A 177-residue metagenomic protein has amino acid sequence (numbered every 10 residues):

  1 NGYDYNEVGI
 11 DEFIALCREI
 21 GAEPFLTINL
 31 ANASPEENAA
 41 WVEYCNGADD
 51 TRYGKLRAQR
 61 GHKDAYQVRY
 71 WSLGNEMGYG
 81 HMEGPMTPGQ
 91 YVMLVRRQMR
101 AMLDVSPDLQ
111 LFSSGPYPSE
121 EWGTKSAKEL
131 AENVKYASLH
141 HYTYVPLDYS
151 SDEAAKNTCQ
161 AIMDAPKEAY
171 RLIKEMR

Functional and structural regions predicted by a protein language model:
N1-N29: Active-site-adjacent substrate/metal-binding segments within catalytic domains of carbohydrate-active enzymes
N1-N6, P35, C45, D49 (+1 more regions): Aromatic-lined carbohydrate-binding/catalytic grooves of carbohydrate-active enzymes
C17, W41, W71, A137: Conserved, mostly hydrophobic/aromatic
I20-P24, Y66-R69, P107-Q110, N133-K135: Short, well-ordered coil/turn segments that N-cap beta-strands
F25-N29, S72-G74, F112-G115, S138-H140: A cross-family glycoside hydrolase active-site/sugar-binding cleft signature
I28-D49, D108, E129-E132: Carboxylate/His-rich catalytic cores and anion/metal-binding grooves
C45, R57, T87-R177: Noncatalytic carbohydrate-binding groove/subsite architecture in carbohydrate-active enzymes
T51-T87, H140-T143, R177: Active-site groove signature of glycoside hydrolases
